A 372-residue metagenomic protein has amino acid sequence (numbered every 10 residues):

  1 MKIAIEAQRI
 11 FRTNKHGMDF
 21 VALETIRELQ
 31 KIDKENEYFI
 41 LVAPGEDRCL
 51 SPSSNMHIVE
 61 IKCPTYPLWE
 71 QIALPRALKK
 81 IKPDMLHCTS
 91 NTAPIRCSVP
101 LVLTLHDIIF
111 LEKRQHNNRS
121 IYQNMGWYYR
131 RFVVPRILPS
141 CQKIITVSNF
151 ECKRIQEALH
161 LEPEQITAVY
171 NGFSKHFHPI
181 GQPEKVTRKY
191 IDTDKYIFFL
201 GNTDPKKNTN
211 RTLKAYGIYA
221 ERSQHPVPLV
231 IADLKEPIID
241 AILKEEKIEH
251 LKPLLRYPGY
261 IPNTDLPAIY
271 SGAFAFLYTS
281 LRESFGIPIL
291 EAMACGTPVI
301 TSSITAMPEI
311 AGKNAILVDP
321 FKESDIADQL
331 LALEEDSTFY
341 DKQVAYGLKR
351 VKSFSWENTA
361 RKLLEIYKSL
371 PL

Functional and structural regions predicted by a protein language model:
M1-L372: Carbohydrate transferase catalytic cores enriched for Leloir-type hexosyltransferases
